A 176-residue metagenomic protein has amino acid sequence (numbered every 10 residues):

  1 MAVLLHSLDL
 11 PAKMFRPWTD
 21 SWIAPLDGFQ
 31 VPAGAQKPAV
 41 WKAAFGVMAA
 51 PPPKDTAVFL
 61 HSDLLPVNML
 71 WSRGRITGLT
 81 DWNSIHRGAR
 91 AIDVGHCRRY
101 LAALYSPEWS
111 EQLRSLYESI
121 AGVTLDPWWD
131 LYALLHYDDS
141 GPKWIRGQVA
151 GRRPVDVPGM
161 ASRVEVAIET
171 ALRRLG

Functional and structural regions predicted by a protein language model:
A2, H6-L10, A102, A121: Protein kinase-like catalytic domain
A2-L5, M48-A49, R98: Hydrophobic core positions within the conserved protein kinase catalytic domain
S7-S62, M160-A171, L175: An alpha-helical support segment within catalytic cores of ATP-dependent transferases
W41, W71, W82, W128-W129: Signature tryptophan residues that serve as conserved aromatic anchors
G46-I92: Active-site acidic catalytic loop and adjacent metal/ATP-binding pocket of ATP-dependent phosphoryl transfer enzymes
F59, Y132-G176: N-proximal accessory regions
I92-G122, L134-R152: Active-site activation/catalytic loop segments of kinase-like enzymes and analogous catalytic loops in related
V123, P127-L131: Active-site-adjacent helix/loop segment of glycosyltransferases that harbors family-specific signature motifs
